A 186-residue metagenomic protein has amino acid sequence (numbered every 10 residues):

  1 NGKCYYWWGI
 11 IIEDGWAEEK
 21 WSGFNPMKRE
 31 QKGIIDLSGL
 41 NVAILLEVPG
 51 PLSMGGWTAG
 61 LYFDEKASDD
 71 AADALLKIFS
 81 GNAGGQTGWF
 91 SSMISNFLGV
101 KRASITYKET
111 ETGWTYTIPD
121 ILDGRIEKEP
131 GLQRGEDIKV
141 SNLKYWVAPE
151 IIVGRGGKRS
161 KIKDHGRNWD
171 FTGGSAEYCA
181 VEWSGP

Functional and structural regions predicted by a protein language model:
N1-I34: N-terminal ordered "arm"
G2, T112-G113, G157, G166: Intrinsic-disorder/low-complexity loop/linker signature
E13-G15, E30-K32, E47-P51, D64-K66 (+1 more regions): Generic structural motif
E19, M27, L37, A43 (+8 more regions): Intrinsically disordered, low-complexity, compositionally biased regions/tails
I35-G60: A glycine-rich, hydrophobic loop/mini-helix early in the fold
W57, F63-W146: Charged linear interaction tracts used for macromolecular binding and regulation
L132-P186: Extended, charged low-complexity segments that frequently continue into or abut oligomerization scaffolds
